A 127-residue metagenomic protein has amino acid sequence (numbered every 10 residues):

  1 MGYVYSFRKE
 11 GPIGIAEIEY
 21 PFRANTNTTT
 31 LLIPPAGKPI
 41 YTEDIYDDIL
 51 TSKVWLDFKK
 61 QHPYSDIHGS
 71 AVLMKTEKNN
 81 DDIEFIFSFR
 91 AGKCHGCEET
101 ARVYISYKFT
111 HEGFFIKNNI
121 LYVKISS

Functional and structural regions predicted by a protein language model:
M1-S127: Exposed acidic/polar residues on beta-strands and adjacent loops within beta-sheet cores, strongest in beta-propeller
